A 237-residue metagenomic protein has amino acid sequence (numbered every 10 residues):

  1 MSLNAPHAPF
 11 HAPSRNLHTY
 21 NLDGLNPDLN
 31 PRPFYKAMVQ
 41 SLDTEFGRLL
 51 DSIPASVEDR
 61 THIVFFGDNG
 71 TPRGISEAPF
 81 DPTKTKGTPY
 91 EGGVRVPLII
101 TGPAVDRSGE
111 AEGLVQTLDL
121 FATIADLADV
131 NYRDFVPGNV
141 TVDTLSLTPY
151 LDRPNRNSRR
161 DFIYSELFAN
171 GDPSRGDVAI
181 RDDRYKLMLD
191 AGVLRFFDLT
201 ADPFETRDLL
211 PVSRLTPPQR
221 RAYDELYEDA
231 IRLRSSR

Functional and structural regions predicted by a protein language model:
M1-F34, P72-T83, F204: Active-site His/acidic residue clusters
M1-S2, Y35, V39-L42, F46 (+4 more regions): Beta-strand elements within well-structured catalytic alpha/beta cores of enzymes that handle phosphate/sulfate esters
S2-A8, F65-T71, D143, E166-G171 (+1 more regions): Short, solvent-exposed turn/loop segments enriched in Gly/Ser/Thr/Pro and often Arg
P9-H11, S52-D106, Q116: Histidine-centered active-site microenvironments of extracellular/periplasmic hydrolases and transferases
N21-T61: A long, amphipathic alpha-helix that forms part of the scaffold/cap immediately adjacent to metal-dependent active
K36, D43-D51, F121-D129, T148 (+5 more regions): Non-transmembrane alpha-helical segments in soluble domains of secreted/periplasmic/extracellular proteins
T71-E77, K84-P89, D106-R107, G113 (+2 more regions): C-terminal cap/loop subdomain of S1 sulfatases and analogous C-terminal strand-loop tails that border
P72, L120, N170, A191-L194 (+1 more regions): Long, internal low-complexity/basic segments
